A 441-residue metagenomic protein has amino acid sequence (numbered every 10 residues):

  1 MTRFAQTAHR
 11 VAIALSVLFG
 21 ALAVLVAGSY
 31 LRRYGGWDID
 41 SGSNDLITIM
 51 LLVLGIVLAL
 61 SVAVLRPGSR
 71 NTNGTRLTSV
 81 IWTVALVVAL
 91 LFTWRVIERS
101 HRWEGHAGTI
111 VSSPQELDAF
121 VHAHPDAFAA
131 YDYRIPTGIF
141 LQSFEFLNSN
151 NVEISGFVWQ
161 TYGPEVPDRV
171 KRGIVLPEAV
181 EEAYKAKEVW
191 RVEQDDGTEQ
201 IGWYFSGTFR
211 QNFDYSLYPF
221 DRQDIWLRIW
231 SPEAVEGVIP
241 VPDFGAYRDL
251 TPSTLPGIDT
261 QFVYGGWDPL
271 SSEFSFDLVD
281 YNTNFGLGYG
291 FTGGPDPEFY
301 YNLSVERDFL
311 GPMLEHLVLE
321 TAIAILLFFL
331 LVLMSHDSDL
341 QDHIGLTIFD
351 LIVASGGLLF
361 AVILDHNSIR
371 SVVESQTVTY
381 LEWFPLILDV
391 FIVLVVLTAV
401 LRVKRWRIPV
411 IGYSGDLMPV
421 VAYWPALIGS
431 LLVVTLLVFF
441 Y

Functional and structural regions predicted by a protein language model:
M1-G36, G293, Y301, V305 (+3 more regions): Membrane-anchoring/interfacial helices and their immediately flanking loops in integral membrane proteins
G20-R66, Y380-T398: Membrane-embedded alpha-helical segments of integral membrane proteins
V26-I39, L65-G68, H336-D337, H366-S375 (+1 more regions): Juxtamembrane "helix-exit" motif on the non-cytosolic side of transmembrane helices
S41-I47, F299-G429: Channel- or pocket-lining gating/hinge segments that regulate access to a cavity or pore
L51-T83, A399-M418: Cytosolic-side transmembrane helix boundary signature
G68-T75, W94-V111, F440-Y441: Juxtamembrane/interface segments at transmembrane-helix termini
T72-E98, P419-L436: Internal/C-terminal transmembrane anchor helices
I97-N302: Soluble non-transmembrane domains of integral membrane proteins
